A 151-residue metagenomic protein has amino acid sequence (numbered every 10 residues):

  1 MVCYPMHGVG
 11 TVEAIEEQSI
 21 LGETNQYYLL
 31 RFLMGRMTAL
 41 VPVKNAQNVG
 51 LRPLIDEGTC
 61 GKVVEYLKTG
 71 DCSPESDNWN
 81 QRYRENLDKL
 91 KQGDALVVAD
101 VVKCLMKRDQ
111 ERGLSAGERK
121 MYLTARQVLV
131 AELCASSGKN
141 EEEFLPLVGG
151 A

Functional and structural regions predicted by a protein language model:
M1-V49: A positional/architectural concept
K44-A151: Charge/polar-rich, low-complexity and marginally structured segments
